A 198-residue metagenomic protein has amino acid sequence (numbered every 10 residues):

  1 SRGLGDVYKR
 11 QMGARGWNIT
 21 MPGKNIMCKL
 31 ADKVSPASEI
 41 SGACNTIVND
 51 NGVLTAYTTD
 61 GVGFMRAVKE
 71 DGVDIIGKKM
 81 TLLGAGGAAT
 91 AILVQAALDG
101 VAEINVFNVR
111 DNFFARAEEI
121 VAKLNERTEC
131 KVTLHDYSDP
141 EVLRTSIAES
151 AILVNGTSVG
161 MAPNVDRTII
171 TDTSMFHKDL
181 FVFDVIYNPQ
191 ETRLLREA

Functional and structural regions predicted by a protein language model:
G3-Y8: Short, small-residue-biased leader/transition segments that mark boundaries at the very start of proteins
Q11, I147-A148, M175-F176: A short, aliphatic-rich alpha-helical micro-motif
M27-K78: Glycine/small-residue-rich loop that forms an oxyanion/phosphate-binding "nest" at active or ligand-binding sites
A56-G61, G77-A97, N108: Glycine-rich adenosine-cofactor-binding loop
I75-I76, L98, I170-D179: Short, conserved loop/helix-junction motifs that constitute active-site signature segments in enzyme catalytic cores
V101-R127: NAD(P)-binding Rossmann-fold cofactor-contacting core
D139-R167, F183, Y187: Rossmann-like NAD(P)-binding element
T171, K178-E197: Rossmann-fold NAD(P)-binding glycine/threonine-rich loop
